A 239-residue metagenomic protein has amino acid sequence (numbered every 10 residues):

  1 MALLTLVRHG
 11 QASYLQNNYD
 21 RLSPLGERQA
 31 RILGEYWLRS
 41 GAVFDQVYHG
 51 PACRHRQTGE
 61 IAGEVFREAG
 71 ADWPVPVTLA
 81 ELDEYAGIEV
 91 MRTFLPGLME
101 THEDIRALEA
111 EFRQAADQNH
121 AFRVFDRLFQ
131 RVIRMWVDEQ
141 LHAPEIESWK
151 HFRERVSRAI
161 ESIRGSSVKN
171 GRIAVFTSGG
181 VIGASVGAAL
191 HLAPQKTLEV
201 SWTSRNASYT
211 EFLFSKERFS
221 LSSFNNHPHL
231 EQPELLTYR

Functional and structural regions predicted by a protein language model:
A2, Y85-R106, K150, G165-R172 (+1 more regions): Acidic, low-complexity terminal tails and accessory targeting/binding regions of phosphate-metabolizing enzymes
L3, G10-E64, S148-R155: Loop-to-helix element that buttresses phosphate recognition and phosphoryl-transfer chemistry
L3-V7, Y48, G171-T177: Beta-strand elements within well-structured catalytic alpha/beta cores of enzymes that handle phosphate/sulfate esters
G10, G179-G180, N225-P228: Active-site metal-binding loops of divalent metal-dependent hydrolases
L38-F125: Phosphate-coordination/substrate-recognition cap region in phosphate-metabolizing enzymes
P51-A52, E81, I173-G180: Short, well-ordered beta-to-alpha junction loops that form the rim of enzyme active sites and present histidine/acidic
R113-R158, S162: Alpha-helix-centered segments that form part of catalytic cores
F152-S166, G171-G179: GST-like fold's C-terminal all-alpha helical module
